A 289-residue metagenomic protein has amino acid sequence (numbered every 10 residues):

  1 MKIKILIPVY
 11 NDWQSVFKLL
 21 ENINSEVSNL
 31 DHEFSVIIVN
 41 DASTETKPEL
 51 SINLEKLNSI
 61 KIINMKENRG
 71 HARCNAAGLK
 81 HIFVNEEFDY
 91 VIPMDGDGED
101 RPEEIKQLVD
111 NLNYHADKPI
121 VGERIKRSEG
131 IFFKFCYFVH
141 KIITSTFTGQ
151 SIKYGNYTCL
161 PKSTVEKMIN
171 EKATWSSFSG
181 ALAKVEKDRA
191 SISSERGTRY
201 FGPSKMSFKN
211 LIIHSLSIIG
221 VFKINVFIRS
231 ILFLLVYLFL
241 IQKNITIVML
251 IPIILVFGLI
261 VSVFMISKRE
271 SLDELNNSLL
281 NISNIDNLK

Functional and structural regions predicted by a protein language model:
K2-K4, S35: Cell-envelope/extracellular polymer assembly enzymes that use nucleotide-activated donors
D12-V16, S43, R101: Donor nucleotide-sugar binding loop of glycosyltransferases
D12-V27: Short, well-formed alpha-helical segments that are part of the catalytic scaffolds of diverse glycosyltransferases
H32-S43, I63-N64: Short beta-strand/loop segment that forms part of the nucleotide-sugar
N40-E49, G98-E99: A conserved acidic beta->alpha catalytic loop
M65-E67, H71-H81, Y90-P93, E99-S176 (+1 more regions): Acceptor/aglycone-binding surface of glycosyltransferases and processive sugar-polymer synthases
S163-N225: Catalytic donor/gating beta->alpha subdomain of glycosyltransferases that bind UDP-sugars
N225-K289: Terminal low-complexity segments of carbohydrate-biosynthetic enzymes
